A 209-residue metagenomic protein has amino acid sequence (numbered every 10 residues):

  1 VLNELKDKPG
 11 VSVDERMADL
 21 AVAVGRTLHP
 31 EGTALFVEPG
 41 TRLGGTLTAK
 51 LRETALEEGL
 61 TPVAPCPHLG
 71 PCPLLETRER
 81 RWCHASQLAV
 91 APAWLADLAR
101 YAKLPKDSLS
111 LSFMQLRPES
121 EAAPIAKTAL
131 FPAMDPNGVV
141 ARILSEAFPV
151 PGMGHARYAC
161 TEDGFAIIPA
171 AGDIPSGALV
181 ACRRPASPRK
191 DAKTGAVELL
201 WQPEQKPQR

Functional and structural regions predicted by a protein language model:
V1-D14: A short SAM/SAH-binding and catalytic strip from SAM-dependent methyltransferases
E4, L35-E38: Conserved beta-strand segments of the P-loop GTPase G domain that flank and frequently precede/overlap
L5-K6, L43-G45, P71-C72: Short catalytic/ligand-binding loop motif for oxyanion handling, primarily in non-cytosolic enzymes, centered on
S12-F36: A short glycine-rich, Lys/Arg-flanked "PGG" loop and its adjoining helix->strand segment in the class I
D14-M17, G45-A49: Conserved strand-to-helix beginnings and helix N-cap segments that scaffold or border functional pockets
V37-T41, C66-P67: Short strand-turn motif at the edge of the Rossmann-like AdoMet-binding core
L47-P71, E76-A89: Conserved Class I S-adenosyl-L-methionine
W82-R209: C-terminal lobe and adjacent flexible extensions of AdoMet/dcAdoMet transferase-like proteins
